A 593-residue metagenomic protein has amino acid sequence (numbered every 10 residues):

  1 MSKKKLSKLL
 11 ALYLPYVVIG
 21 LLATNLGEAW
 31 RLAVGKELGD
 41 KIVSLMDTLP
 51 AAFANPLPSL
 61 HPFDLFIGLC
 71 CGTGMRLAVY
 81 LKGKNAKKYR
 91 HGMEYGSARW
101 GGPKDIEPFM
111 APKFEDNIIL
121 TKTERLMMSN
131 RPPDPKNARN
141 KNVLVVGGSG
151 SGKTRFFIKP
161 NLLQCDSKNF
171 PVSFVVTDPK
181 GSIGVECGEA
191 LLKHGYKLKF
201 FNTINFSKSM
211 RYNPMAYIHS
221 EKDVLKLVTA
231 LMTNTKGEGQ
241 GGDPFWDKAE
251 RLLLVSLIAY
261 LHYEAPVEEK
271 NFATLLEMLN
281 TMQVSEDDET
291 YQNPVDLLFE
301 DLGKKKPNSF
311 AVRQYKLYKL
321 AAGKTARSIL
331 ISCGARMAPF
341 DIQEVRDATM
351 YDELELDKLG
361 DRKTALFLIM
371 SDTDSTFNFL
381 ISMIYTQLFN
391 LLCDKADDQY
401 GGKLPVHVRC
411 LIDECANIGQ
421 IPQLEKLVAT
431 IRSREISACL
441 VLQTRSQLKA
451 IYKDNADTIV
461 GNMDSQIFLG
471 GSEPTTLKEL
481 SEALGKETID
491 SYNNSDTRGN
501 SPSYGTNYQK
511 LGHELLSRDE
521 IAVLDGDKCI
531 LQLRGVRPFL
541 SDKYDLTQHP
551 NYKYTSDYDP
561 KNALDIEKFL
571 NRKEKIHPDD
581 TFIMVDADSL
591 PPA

Functional and structural regions predicted by a protein language model:
M1, D361, I459-V460, S491 (+3 more regions): Short alpha-helix boundary/capping motifs
M1-S151, R155-L163, K168-F170, K486 (+3 more regions): Basic- and hydrophobic-enriched, low-structure N-terminal and domain-boundary segments that flank ATP-binding catalytic
L21-T24, L126-M127, P133-I436, I451 (+2 more regions): P-loop NTPase motor domains
K104, E115, T121, I158 (+4 more regions): N-terminal functional modules and adjacent low-complexity/disordered segments of proteins
K104, P108-A111, F379, C415 (+1 more regions): A short glycine-/small-residue-rich loop at the edge of a beta-strand within enzyme catalytic domains
A111, M127-P132, K236-F245, V267 (+1 more regions): Low-complexity, polar-biased intrinsically disordered regions enriched in Pro/Ser/Thr/Gly
V428-I530: Conserved ATP-driven motor cores of ASCE-family P-loop NTPases powering translocation/secretion/packaging/pilus
